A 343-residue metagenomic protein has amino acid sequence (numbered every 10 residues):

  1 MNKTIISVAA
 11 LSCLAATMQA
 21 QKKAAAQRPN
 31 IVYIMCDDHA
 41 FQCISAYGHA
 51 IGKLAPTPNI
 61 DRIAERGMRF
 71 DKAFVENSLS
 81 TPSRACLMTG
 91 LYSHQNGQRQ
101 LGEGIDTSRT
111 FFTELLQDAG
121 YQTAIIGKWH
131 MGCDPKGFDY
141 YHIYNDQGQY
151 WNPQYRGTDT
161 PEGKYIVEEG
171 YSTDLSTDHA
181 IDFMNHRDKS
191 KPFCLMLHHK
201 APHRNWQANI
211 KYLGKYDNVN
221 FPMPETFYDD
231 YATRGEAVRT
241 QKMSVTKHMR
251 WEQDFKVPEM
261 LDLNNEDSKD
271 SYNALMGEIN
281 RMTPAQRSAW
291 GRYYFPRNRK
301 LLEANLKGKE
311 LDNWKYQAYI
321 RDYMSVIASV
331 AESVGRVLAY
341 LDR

Functional and structural regions predicted by a protein language model:
N2-T4, A9-C13, M18-R343: Formylglycine-dependent sulfatase
